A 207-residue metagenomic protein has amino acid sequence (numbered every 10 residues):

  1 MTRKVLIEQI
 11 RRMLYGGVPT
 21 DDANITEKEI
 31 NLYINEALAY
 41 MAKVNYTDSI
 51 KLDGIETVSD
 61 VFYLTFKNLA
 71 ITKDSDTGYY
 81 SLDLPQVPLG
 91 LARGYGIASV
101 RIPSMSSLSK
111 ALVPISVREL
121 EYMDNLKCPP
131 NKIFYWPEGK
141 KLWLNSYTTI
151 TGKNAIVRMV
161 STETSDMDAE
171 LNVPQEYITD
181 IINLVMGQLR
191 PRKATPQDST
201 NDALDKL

Functional and structural regions predicted by a protein language model:
M1-L207: Glycine-enriched, solvent-exposed interface loops adjoining structured elements
